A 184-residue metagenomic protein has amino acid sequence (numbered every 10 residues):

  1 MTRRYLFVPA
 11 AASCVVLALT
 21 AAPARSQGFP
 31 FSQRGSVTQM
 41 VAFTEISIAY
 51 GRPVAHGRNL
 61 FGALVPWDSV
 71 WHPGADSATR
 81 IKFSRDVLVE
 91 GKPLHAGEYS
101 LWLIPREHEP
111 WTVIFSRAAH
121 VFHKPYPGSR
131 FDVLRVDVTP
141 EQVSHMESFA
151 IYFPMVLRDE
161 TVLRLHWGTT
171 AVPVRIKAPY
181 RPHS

Functional and structural regions predicted by a protein language model:
M1-Y5: N-terminal secretory signal peptides that target proteins for export/translocation
F7-V8, A42: Intrinsic structural disorder/low-complexity segments
V8-P9, F29: Short hydrophobic/aromatic segments of transmembrane alpha-helices and their interfaces
P9-T20: Bacterial N-terminal signal peptides
R25-H95, S100-S184: Targeting-peptide/extracellular-domain and disordered-appendage signature
